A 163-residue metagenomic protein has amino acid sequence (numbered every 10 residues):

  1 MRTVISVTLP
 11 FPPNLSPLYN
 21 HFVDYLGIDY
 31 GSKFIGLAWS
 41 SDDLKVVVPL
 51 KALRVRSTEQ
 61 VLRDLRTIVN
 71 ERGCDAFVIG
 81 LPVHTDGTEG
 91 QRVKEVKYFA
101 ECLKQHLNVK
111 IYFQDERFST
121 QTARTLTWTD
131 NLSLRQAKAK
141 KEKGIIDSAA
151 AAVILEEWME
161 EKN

Functional and structural regions predicted by a protein language model:
V7, F11, L18-L26, S32-N163: Phosphate- and other anionic-substrate recognition elements at nucleic-acid/protein interfaces
